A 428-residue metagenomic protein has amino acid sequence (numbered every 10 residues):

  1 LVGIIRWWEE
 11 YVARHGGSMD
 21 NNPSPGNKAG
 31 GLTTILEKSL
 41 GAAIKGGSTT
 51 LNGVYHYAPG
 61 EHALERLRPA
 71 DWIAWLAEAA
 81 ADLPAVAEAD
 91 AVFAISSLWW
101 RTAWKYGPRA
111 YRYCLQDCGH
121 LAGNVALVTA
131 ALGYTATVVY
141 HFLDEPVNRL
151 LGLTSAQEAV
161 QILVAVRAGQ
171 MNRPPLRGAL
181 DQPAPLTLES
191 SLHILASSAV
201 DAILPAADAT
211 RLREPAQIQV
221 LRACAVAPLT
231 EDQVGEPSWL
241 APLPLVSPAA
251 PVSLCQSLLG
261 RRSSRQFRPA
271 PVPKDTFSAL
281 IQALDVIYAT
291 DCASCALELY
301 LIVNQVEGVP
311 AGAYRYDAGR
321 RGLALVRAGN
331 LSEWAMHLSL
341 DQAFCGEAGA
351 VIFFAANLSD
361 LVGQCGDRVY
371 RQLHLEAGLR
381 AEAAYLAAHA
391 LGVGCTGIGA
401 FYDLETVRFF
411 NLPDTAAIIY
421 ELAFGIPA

Functional and structural regions predicted by a protein language model:
L1-A377, A383, L391-A428: N-terminal accessory segments that position/regulate proteins before the catalytic core
A388: Short surface loop/edge beta-strand patches of beta-sandwich-type extracellular domains that form ligand-contact sites
